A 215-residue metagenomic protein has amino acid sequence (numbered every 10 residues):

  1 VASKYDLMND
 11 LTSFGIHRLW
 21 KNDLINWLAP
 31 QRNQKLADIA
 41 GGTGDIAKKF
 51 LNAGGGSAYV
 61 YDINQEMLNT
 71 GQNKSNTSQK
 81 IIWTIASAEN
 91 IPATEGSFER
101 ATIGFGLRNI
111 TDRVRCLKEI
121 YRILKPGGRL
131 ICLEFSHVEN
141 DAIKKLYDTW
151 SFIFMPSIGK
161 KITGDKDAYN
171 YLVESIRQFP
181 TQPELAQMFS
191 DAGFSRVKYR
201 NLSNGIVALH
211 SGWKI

Functional and structural regions predicted by a protein language model:
F14-Q34, K49: Conserved alpha-helix/loop element of class I SAM-dependent methyltransferases that forms part of the SAM/SAH-binding
K35-N90: Class I SAM-dependent methyltransferase SAM/SAH-binding core
Y61-I63, L133, H137-M188, A192 (+1 more regions): C-terminal alpha-helical "lid/dimerization" subdomain adjacent to the S-adenosyl-L-methionine
E66-M67, C116, E139: Conserved short alpha-helix immediately C-terminal to the canonical SAM/SAH-binding motif I of Rossmann-like
E89-A101: A short acidic, Gly/Pro-enriched loop at the edge of an enzyme's catalytic core that lines a small-molecule cofactor
E99-R113: A short SAM/SAH-binding and catalytic strip from SAM-dependent methyltransferases
V114-R129: A short glycine-rich, Lys/Arg-flanked "PGG" loop and its adjoining helix->strand segment in the class I
A186, A192-I215: Core SAM-dependent methyltransferase catalytic element
